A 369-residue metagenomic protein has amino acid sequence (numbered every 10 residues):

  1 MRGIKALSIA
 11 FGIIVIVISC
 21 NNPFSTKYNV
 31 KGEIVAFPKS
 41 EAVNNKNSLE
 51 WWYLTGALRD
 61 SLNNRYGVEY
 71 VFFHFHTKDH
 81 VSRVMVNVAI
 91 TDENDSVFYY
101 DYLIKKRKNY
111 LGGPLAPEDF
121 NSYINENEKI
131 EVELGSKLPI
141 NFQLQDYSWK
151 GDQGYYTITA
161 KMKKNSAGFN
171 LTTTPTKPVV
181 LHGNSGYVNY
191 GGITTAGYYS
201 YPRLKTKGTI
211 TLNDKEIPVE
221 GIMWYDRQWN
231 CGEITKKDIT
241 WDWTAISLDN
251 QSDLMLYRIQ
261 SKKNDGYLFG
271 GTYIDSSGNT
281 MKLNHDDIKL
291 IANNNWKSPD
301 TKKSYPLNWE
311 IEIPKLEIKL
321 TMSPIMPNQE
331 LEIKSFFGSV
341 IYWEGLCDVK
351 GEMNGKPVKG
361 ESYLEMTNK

Functional and structural regions predicted by a protein language model:
M1-S8: Bacterial N-terminal signal peptides that target proteins for export
G3, C20-K369: Targeting-peptide/extracellular-domain and disordered-appendage signature
S8-V17: Bacterial N-terminal signal peptides
